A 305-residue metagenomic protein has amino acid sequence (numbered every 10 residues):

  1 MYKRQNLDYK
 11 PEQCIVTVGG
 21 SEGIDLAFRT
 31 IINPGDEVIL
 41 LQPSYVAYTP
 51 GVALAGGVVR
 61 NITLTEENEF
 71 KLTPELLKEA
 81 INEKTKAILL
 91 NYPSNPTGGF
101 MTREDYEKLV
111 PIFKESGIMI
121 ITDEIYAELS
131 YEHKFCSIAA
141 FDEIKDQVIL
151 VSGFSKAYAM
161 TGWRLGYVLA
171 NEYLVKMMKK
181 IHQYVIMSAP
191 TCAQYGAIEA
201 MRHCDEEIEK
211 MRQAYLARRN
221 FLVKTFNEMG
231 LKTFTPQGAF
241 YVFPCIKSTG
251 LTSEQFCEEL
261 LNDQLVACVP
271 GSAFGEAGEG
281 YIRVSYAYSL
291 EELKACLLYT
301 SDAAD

Functional and structural regions predicted by a protein language model:
M1-Q5, Y299-D305: Conserved small/polar residues in nucleotide/adenosyl-binding loops
K3-E37: Phosphate-binding glycine-rich loop
V18-E22, L26-R29, L40-G57: Substrate-binding/gating loop at the entrance of the active-site cleft, primarily in PLP-dependent aminotransferase-like
A55, E115-S116, M229, Q264: Helix C-cap/helix->beta junction micro-motif
R60, E66-E132: Active-site phosphate-binding strand-loop segment of PLP-dependent enzymes
K78-E79, S248-Q255, E259-C268, F274-S301: PLP-dependent enzyme catalytic core of the Aspartate aminotransferase-like
A140-L216, N220, K224-M229, E291: Conserved core segment of the aminotransferase class I/II
I198, A214-V223, T233-I246, G278: Conserved glycine-rich beta-strand-loop-beta hairpin in the small C-terminal domain of fold type I
